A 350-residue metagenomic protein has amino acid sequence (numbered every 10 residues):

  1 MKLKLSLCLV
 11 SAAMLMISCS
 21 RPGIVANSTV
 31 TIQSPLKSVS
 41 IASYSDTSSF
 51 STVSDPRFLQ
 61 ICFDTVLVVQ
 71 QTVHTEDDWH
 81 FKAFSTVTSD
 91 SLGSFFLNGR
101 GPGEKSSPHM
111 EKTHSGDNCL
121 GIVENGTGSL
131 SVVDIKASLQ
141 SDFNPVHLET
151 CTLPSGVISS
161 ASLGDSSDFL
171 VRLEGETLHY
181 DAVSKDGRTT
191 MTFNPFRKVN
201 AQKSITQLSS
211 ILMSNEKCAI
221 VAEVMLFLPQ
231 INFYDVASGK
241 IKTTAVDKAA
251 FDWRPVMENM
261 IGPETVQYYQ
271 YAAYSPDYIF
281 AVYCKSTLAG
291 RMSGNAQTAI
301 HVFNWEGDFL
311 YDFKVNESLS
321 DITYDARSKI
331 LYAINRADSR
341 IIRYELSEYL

Functional and structural regions predicted by a protein language model:
L15-S18: C-terminal motif of bacterial Sec signal peptides marking the signal peptidase cleavage site
S28-D55, W305-D308: A short helix->beta-strand "capping" segment at the edge of beta-propeller domains
S45-H80, Y278-T287: Beta-strand-rich domains and repeat architectures in extracellular enzymes and scaffolds, especially beta-propellers
S51-T52, G101-E104, A250-E258, W305-A326: Conserved blade-ending motifs and adjacent loop-strand segments that build the rim/top face of beta-propeller domains
V53-Q60, E104-K112, L153-G164, S204-L212 (+2 more regions): Repeated scaffold domains used in trafficking and secretory/extracellular systems, primarily beta-propellers
F81-T86, D181-K185, N295-D308: Beta-propeller blade signature
D90-N125, E149, V199-K203, N316-S320: Blade-loop segments of beta-propeller domains
I261-V302: Loop/turn-rich, solvent-exposed surfaces of beta-rich toroidal or solenoidal domains
